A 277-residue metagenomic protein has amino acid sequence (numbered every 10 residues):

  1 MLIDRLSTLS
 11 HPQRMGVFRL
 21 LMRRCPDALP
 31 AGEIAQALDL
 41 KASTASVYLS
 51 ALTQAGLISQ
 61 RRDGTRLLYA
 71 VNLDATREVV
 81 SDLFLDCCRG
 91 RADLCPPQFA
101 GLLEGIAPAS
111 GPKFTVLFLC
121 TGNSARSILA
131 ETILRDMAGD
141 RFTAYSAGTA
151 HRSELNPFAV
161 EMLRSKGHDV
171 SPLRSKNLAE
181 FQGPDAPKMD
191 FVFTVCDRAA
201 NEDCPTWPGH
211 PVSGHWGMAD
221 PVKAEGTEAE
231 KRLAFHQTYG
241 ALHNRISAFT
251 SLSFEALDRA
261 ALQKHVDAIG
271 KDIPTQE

Functional and structural regions predicted by a protein language model:
L2, R23, L68-G101: Conserved segment of winged-helix/HTH DNA-binding domains
D4-K41, L67-T76: N-terminal helix-turn-helix DNA-binding core of bacterial DNA-binding proteins
Q36, T53-Q54: Alpha-helical residues within the helix-turn-helix
L49-S50: Short, hydrophobic-biased segments on the C-terminal half of alpha helices that form "recognition helices"
Q54-D63, A70: Beta-hairpin "wing" of winged helix-turn-helix
C88-E277: Short polar/charged helix/loop
